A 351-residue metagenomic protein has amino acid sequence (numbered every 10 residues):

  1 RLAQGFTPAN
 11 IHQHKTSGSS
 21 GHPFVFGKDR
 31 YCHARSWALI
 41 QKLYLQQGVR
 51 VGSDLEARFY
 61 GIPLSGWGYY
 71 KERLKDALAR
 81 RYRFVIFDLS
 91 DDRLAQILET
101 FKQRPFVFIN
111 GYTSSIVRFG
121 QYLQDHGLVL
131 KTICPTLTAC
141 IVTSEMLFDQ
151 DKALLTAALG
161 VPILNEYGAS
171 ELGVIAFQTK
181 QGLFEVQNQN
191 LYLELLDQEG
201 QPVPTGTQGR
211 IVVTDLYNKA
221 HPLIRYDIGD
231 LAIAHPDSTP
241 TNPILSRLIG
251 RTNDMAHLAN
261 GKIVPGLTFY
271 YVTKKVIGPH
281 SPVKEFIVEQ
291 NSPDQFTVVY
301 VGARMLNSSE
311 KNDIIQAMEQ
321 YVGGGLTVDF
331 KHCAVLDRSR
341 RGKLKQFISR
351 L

Functional and structural regions predicted by a protein language model:
R1-Q13, V25-F26, Y31, S36-S53 (+1 more regions): Active-site diphosphate/adenylate-binding microenvironment
H14-S20: Conserved helicase ATPase motor motifs in RecA-like P-loop NTPase domains
S20-K28, Y82: Short acidic, glycine/Ser/Thr-rich loop/turn "cap" segments at secondary-structure junctions
G52, Y69-R80: Alpha-helical membrane-targeting segments
L55-A57, V212: Conserved beta-strand elements of the Class I
F59-G61, A303: Cofactor-binding loop segments of dinucleotide-utilizing enzymes, especially the Rossmann-like FAD- and NAD(P)+-binding
I62-R73, D91-D92: Conserved coil-to-alpha-helix start sites within the AMP-binding
D76-L351: Active-site glycine/GP-rich loop and adjacent strand/helix microenvironment that borders small-molecule binding pockets
